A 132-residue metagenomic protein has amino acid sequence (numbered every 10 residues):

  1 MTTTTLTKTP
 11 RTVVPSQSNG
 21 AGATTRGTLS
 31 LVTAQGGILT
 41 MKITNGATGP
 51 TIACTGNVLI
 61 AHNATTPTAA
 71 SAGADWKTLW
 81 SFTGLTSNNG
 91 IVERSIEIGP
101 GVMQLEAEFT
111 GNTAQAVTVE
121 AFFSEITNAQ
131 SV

Functional and structural regions predicted by a protein language model:
M1-V132: Surface-exposed, low-hydrophobicity beta-strand/loop segments enriched in small/polar/acidic residues
